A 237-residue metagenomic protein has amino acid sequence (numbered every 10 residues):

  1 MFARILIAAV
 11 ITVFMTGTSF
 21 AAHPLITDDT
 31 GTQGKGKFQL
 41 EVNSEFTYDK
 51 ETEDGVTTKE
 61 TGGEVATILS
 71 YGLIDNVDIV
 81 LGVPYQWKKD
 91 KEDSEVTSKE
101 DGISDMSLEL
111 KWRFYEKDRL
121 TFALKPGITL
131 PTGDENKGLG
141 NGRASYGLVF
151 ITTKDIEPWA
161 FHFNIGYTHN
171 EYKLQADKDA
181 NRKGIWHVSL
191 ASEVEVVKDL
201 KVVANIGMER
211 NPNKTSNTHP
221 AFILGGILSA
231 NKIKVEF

Functional and structural regions predicted by a protein language model:
M1-I26: Cleavable N-terminal export/targeting peptides
A21-F237: Transmembrane beta-barrel domains of Gram-negative outer membranes and organellar outer membranes
